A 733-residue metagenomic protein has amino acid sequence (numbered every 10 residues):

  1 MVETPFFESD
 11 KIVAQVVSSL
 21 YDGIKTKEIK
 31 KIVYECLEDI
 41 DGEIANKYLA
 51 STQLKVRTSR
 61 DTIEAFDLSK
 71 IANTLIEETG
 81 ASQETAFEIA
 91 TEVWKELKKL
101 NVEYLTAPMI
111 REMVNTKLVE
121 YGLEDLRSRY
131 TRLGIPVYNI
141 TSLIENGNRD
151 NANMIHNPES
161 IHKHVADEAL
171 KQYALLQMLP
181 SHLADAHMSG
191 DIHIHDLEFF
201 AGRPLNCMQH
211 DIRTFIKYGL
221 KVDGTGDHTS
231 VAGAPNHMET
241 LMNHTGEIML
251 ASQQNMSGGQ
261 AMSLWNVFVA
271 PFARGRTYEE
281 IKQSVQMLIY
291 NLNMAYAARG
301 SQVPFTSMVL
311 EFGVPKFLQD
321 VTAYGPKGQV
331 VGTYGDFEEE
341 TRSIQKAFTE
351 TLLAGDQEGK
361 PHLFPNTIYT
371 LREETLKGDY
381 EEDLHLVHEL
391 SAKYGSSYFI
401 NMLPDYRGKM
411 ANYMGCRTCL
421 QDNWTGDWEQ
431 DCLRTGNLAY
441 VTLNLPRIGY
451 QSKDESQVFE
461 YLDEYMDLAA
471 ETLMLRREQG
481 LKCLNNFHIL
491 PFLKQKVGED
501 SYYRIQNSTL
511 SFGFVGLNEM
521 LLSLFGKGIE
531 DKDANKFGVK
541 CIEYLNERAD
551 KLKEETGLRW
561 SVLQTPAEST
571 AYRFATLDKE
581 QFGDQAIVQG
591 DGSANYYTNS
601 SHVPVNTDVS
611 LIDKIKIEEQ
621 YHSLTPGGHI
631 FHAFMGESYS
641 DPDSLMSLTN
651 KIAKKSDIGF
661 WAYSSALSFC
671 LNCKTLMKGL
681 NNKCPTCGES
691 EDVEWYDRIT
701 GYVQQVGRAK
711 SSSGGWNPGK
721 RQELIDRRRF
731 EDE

Functional and structural regions predicted by a protein language model:
M1-G147, K710, P718-Q722, D726-R728: Charged, amphipathic alpha-helical regulatory modules used for macromolecular assembly or allosteric control
S9-Q15, G23-E28, A50, K55-R57 (+7 more regions): Conserved alpha/beta enzyme-core scaffolds, especially Rossmann-like or related mixed alpha/beta domains that build
L20, L97, F537-K551, R721-E733: Short, mixed-charge aromatic SLiMs
N139, I144-Q506, K527, D531-R698: Conserved catalytic cores of very large enzyme subunits
Y465, G513-G516: A conserved active-site cap/scaffold subdomain adjacent to cofactor or substrate pockets
Y503-F512, S523: The feature captures the catalytic groove of carbohydrate-active enzymes
N518-G526: Well-ordered alpha-helical scaffold segments within catalytic/enzyme domains
N682-P685, E689-E733: Long insertion/accessory domains within large nucleic-acid-processing enzymes
